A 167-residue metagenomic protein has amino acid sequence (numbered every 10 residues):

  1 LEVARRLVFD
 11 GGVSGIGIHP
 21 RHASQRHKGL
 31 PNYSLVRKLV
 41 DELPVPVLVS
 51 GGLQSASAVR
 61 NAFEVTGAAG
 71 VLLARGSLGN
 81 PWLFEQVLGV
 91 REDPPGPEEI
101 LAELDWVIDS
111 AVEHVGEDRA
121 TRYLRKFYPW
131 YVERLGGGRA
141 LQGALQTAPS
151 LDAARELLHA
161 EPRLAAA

Functional and structural regions predicted by a protein language model:
L1-G15, H27, S34, K38-V49 (+1 more regions): Alpha/beta catalytic cores of nucleotide-metabolism and tRNA/nucleoside-modifying enzymes
I16-R21: Short beta-strands and strand-loop turn motifs
H22-G29: Short, small-residue-enriched loops and turns at beta-alpha junctions that line or gate enzyme active sites
